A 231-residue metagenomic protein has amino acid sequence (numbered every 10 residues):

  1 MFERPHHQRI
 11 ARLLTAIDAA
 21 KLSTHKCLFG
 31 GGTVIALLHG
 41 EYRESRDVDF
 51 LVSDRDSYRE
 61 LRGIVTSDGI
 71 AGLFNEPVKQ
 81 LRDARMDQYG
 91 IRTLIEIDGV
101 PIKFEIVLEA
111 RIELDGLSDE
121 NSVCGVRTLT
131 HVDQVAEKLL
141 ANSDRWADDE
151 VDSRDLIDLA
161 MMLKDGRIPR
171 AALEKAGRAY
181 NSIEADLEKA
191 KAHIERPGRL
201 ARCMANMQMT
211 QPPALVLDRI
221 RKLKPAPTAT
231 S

Functional and structural regions predicted by a protein language model:
M1-S231: Compositionally biased terminal segments of proteins
